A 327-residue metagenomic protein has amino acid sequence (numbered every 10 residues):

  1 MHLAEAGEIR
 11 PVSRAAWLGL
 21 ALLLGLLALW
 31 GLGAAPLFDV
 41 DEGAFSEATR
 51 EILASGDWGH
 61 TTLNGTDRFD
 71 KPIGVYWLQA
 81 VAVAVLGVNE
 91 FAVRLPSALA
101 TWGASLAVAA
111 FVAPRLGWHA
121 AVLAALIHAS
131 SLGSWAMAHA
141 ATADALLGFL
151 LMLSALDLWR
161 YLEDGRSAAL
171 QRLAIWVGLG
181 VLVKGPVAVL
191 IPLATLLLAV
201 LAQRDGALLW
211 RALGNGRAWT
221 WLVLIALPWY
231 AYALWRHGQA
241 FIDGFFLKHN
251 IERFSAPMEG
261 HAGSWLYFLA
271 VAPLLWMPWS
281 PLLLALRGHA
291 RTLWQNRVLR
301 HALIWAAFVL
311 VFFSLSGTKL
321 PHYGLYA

Functional and structural regions predicted by a protein language model:
M1-A327: Membrane-integral, polyisoprenol-dependent glycosyltransferases of the GT-C/oligosaccharyltransferase superfamily
